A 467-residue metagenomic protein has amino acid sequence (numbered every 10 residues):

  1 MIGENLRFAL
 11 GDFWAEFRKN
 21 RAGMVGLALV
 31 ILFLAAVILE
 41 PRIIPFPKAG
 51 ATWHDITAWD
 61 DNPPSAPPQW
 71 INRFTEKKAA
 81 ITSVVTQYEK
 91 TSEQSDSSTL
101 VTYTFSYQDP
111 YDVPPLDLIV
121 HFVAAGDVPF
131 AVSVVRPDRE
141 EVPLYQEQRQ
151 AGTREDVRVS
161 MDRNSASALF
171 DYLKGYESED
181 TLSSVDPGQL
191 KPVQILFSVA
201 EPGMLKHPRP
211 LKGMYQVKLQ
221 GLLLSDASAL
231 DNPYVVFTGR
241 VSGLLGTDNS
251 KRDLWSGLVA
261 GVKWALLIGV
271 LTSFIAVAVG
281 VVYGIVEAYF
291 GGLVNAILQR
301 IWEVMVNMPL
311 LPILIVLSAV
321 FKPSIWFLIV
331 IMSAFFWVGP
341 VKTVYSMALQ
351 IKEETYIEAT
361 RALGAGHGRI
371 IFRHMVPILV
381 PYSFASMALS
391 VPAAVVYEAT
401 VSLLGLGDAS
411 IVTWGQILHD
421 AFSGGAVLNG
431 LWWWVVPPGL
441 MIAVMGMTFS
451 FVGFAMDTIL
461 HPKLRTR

Functional and structural regions predicted by a protein language model:
M1-G269, A421-G439, A443-V444, F451 (+1 more regions): Gly/Trp-centered helix-boundary motif
T247-R467: Alpha-helical transmembrane segments of integral membrane proteins, especially multi-pass inner/plasma-membrane
